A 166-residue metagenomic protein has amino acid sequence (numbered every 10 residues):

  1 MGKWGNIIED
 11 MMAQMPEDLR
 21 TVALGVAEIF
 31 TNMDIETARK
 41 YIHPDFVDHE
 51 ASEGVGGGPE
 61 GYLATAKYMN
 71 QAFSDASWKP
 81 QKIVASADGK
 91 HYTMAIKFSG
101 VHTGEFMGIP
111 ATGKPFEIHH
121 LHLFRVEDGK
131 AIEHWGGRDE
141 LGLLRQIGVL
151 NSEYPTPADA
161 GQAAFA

Functional and structural regions predicted by a protein language model:
M1-A166: C-terminal and inter-domain tail/linker signature
